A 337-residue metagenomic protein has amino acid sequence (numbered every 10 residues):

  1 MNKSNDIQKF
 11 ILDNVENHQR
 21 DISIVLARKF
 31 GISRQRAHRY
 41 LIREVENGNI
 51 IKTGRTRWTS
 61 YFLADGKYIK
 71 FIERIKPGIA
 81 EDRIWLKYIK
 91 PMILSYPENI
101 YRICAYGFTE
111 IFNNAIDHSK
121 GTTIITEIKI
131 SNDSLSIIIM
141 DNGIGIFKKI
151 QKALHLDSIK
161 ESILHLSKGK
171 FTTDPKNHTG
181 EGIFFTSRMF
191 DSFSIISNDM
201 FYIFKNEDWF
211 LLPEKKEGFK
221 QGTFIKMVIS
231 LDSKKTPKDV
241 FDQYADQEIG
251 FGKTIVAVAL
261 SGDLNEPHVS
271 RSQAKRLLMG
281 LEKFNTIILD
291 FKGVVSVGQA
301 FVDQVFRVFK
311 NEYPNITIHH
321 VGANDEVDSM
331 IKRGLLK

Functional and structural regions predicted by a protein language model:
M1-I7, I22, R55-K70: Short, cationic-aromatic polyanion-contact patches
S4-R20, I24, R28: Short amphipathic alpha-helical interface segments
I24, K29, K87-T109: Conserved short strand/loop->alpha-helix "switch" segment adjacent to the catalytic nucleotide/phosphoryl-transfer site
Y96-S131, S187-M189: Conserved ATP-binding N-box helix of the HATPase_c
D141: Acidic ATP/Mg2+-coordinating residue in the GHKL
I144-E217: Flexible ATP-lid and adjacent glycine-rich G1/G2 motifs of the Bergerat
T186-S261, E266, Q273: GHKL-type ATPase core
A259-K337: Amphipathic alpha-helical interaction surfaces in cytosolic regulatory modules
